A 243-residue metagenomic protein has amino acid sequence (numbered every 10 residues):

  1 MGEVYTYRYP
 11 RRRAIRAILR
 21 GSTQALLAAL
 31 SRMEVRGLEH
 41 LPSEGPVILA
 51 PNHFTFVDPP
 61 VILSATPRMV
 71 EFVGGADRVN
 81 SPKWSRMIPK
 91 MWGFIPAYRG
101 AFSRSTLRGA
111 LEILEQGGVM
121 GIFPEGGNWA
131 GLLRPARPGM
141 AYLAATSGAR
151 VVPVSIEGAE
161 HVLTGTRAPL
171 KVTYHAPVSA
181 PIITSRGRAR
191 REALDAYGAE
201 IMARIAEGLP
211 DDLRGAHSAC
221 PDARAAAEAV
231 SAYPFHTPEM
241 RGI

Functional and structural regions predicted by a protein language model:
G2-I15, S105-I243: Non-catalytic C-terminal accessory region of glycerolipid acyltransferases and related lyso-lipid remodeling enzymes
Y7-L30, S81-W92, L163-R167: Alpha-helical membrane-targeting segments
R16, G21-H53: Helix-to-loop junction immediately C-terminal to a conserved catalytic motif
S22-Q24, M91-P96, F123-N128: Short, basic, glycine/proline-bearing loop/turn elements
L30-E34, A101-L107: Glycine-rich, highly charged phosphate/nucleotide-binding loops
S31, T66-P67, E160: Short helix-capping/hinge motifs at transmembrane helix termini and TM-loop junctions
G37, N52, G74-G75, F123-E125 (+1 more regions): A secondary-structure boundary/capping signal
S43-A101, G109: Catalytic core of membrane glycerolipid acyltransferases/transacylases, capturing the structured, soluble-facing
